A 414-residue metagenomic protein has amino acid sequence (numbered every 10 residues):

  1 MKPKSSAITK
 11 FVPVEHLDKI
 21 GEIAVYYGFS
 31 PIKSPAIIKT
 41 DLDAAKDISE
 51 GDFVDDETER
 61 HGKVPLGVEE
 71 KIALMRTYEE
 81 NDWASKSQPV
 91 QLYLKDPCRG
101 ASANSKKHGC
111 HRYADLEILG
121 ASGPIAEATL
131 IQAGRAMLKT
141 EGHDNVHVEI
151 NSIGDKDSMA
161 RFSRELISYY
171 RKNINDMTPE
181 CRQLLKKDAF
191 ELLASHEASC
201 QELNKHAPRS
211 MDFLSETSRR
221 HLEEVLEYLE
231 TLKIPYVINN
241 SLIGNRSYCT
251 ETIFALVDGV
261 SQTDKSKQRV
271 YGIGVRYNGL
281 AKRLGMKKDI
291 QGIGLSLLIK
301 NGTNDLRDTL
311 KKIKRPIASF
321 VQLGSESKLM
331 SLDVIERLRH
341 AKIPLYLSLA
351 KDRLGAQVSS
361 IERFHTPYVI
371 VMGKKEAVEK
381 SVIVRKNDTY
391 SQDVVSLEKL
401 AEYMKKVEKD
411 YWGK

Functional and structural regions predicted by a protein language model:
M1-K414: TRNA-recognition modules of translation machinery and tRNA-sensing kinases, especially anticodon-binding
